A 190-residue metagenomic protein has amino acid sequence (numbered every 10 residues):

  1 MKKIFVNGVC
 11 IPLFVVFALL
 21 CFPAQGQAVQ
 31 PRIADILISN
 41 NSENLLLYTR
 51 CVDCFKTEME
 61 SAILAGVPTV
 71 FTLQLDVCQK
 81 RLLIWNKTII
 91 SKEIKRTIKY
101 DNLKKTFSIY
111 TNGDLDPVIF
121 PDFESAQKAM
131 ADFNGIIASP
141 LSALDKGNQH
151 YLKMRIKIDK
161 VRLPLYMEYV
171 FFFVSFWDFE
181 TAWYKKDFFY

Functional and structural regions predicted by a protein language model:
M1-V6: N-terminal secretory signal peptides that target proteins for export/translocation
C10-C21: Bacterial N-terminal signal peptides
G26-V70, C78-K80: N-terminal onset of structured domains
P31-L37, T57, E93-K95, G135-P140: Short structured motifs
I38-L45, Y100-K104, S142-Y151: A short, structured loop/turn motif at beta-sheet edges
L47-D53, K99-N102, S108, G113-D114 (+1 more regions): A beta-strand/beta-hairpin structural motif
M59-E124: Structured domain cores in non-transmembrane regions
A138-Y190: Glycine-rich, aromatic-bearing surface loops/beta-hairpins
